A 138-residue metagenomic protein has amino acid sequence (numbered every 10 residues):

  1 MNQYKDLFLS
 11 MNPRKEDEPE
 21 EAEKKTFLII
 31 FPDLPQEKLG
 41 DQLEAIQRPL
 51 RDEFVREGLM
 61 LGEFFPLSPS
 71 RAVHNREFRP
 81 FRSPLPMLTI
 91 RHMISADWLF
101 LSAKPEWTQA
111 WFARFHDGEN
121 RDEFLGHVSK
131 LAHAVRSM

Functional and structural regions predicted by a protein language model:
M1-M138: Expand to "…catalyze enediolate/carbanion chemistry for C-C bond making/breaking, isomerization, decarboxylation
